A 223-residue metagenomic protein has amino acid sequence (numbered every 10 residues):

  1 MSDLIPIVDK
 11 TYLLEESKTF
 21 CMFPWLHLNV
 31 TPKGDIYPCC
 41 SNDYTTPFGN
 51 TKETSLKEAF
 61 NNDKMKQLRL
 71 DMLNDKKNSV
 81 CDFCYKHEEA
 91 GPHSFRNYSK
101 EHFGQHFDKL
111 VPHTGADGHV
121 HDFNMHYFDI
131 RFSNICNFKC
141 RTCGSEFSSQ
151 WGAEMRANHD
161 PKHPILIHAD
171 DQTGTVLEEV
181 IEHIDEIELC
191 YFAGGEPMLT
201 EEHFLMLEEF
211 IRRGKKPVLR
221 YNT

Functional and structural regions predicted by a protein language model:
M1-I36, L110-V120: A C-terminal junction/extension of Radical SAM enzymes
M1-T11, E16, S41-E88: C-terminal accessory region of radical SAM enzymes
F23, Y37-S41, K77-E89, I135-E146: Local cysteine-cluster metal-coordination motifs and their immediate loop/turn environment, predominantly Fe-S cluster
P32-G34, L56, C84, F132 (+2 more regions): Generic structural signal for small/hydrophobic residues in well-ordered secondary structure, especially within
D43-G49, E88-S99, F147-E154: Iron-sulfur (Fe-S) cluster-binding segments and ferredoxin-like electron-carrier domains, especially [2Fe-2S]
A90-H126, C136-F138, H159, D171: Recognition helices and adjacent regulatory flanks at domain boundaries
M125-I135, E146-Q172, D185-T200, R213-T223: Core AdoMet radical
L177-H183, L207-R212: Leucine-rich repeat
